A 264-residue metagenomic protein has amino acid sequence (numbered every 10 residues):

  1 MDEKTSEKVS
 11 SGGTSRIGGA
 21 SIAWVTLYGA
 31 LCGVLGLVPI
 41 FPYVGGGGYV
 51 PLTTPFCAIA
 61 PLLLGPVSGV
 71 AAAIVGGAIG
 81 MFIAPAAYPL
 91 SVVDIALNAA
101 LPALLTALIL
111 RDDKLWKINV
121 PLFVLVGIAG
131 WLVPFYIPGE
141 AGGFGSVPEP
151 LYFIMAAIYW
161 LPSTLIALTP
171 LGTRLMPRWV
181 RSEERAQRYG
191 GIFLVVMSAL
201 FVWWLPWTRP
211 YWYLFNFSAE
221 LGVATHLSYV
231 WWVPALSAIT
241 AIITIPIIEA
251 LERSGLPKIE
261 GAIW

Functional and structural regions predicted by a protein language model:
M1-W264: Loop-helix junctions at membrane interfaces
